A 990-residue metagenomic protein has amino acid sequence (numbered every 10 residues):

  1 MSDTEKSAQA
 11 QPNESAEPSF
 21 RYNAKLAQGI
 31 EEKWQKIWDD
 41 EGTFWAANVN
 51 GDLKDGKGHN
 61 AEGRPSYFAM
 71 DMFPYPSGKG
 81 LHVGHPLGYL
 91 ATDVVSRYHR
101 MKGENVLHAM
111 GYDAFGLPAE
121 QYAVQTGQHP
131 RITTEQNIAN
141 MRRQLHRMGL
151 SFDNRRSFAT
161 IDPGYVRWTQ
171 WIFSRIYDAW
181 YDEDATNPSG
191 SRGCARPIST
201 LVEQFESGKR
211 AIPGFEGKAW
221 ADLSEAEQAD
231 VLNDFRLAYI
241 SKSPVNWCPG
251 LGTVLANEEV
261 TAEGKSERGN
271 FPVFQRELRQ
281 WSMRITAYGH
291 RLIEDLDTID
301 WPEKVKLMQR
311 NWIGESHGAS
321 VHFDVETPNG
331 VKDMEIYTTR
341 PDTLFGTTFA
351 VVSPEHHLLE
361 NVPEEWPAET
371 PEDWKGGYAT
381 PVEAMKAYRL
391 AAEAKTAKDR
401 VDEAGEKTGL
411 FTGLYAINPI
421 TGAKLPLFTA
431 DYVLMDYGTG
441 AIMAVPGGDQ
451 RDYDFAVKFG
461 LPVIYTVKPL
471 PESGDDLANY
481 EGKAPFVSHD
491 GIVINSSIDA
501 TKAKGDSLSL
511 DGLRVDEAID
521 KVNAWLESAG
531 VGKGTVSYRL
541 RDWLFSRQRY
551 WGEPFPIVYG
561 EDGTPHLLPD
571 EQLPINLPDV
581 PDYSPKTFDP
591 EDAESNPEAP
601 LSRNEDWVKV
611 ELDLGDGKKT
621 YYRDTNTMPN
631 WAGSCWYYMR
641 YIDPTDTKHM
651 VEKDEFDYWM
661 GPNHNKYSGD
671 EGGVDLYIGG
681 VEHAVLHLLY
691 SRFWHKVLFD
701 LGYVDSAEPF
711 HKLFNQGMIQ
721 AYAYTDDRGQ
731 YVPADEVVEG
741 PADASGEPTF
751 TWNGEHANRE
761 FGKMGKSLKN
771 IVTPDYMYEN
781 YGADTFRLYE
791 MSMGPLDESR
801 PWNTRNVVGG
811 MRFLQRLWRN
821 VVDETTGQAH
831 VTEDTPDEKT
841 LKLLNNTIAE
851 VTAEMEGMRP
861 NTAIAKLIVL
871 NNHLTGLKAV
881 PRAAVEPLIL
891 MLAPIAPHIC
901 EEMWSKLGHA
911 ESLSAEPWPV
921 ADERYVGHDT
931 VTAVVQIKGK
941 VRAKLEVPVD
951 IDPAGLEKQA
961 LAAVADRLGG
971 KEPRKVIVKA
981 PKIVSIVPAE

Functional and structural regions predicted by a protein language model:
M1-E62, P371, P462-S473, E481-A484 (+10 more regions): Basic, alpha-helical terminal appendages of large translation-related enzymes
S2-A27, E32-K33, I37-E41, W45 (+10 more regions): Residue patterns forming the tRNA-binding/recognition surfaces of aminoacyl-tRNA synthetases and related DALR
S2-Q11, S15-M70, R100-A109, T133-A139 (+3 more regions): Conserved oxyanion/phosphate-binding beta-strand-loop segments in alpha/beta enzyme cores
Q35, S282-S316, H357-L410, L573-D606 (+1 more regions): Amphipathic alpha-helical
D52-T134, F158-T169, I336-T339, N418-F455 (+1 more regions): N-terminal catalytic cores of NTP/NDP-binding nucleotidyl/phosphoryl-transfer enzymes
T92-D93, N105, E360-P469, D475 (+1 more regions): Catalytic alpha/beta core of large soluble enzyme barrels
D113, D184-S191, D234, Y239-N246 (+6 more regions): Helix-rich, typically C-terminal accessory recognition domains appended to large enzymatic cores
L150, L414-I420, K424-Y437, T466 (+1 more regions): Alpha-helical recognition segments enriched in aromatics with Gly/Pro capping that present substrate-recognition
